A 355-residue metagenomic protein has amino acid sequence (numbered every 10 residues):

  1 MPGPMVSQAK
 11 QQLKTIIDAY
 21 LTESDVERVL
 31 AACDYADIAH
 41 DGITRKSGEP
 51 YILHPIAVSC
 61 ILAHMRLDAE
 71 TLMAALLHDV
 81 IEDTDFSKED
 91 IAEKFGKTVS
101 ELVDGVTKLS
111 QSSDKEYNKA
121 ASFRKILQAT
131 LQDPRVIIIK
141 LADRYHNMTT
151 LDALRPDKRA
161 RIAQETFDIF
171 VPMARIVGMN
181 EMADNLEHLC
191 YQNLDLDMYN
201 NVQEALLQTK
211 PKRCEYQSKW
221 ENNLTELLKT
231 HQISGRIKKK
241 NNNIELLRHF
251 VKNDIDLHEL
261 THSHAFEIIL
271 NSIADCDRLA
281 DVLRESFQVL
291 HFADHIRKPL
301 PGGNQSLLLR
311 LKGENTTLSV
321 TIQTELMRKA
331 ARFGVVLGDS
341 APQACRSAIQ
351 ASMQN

Functional and structural regions predicted by a protein language model:
M1-L318, I322-N355: Active-site helical microenvironments for divalent-metal-assisted chemistry
